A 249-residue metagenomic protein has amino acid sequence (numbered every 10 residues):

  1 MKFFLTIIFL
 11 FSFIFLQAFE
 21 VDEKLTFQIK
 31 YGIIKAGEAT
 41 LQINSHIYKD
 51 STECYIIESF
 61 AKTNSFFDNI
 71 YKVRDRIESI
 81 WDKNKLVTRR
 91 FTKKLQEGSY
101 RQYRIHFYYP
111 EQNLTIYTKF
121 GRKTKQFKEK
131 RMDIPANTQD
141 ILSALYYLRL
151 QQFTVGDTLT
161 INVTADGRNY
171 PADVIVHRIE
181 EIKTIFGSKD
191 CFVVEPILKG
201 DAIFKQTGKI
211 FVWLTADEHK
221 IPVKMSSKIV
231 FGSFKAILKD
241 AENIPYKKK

Functional and structural regions predicted by a protein language model:
M1-F4: Positively charged n-region of N-terminal signal peptides that target proteins for export
I8-Q17: Hydrophobic h-region of N-terminal signal peptides that target proteins for export in Gram-negative bacteria
F19-P110, L150-K249: Acidic, serine/threonine-rich low-complexity disordered tracts
Y103-L148: Hydrophobic, well-structured mid-protein blocks that either form specific transmembrane helices
